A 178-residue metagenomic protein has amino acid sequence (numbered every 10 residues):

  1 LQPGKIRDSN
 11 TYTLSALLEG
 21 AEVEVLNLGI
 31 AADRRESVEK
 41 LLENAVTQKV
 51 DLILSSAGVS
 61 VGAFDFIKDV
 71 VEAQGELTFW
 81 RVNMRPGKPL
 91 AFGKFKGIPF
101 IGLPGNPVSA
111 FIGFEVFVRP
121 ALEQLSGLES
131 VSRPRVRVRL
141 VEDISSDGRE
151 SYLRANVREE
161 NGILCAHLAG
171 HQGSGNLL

Functional and structural regions predicted by a protein language model:
L1, V38-K40, D65-K68, K94: Short acidic, glycine/serine/threonine-rich loops at helix termini
L1-S55: Phosphate-binding glycine-rich loops and their immediate beta-loop-alpha structural context
P3-I6, I30, R34, V59 (+3 more regions): Catalytic cores of large soluble enzymes that bind and process phosphate-bearing ligands
T13, F66, G113-V116: Generic recognition of stable, solvent-exposed alpha-helical segments in well-folded globular domains
L17, L41-N44, V70, P120-Q124: Generic, well-ordered alpha-helical scaffold segments in large soluble proteins
G58-V61, G105: Short glycine-rich anion-binding loops that position phosphate/pyrophosphate groups of nucleotides and phosphorylated
G62-Q74: Short Gly/Thr/Asp-enriched flexible loops that form oxyanion-binding sites at enzyme active sites
E72-L178: Flexible glycine/proline-rich
